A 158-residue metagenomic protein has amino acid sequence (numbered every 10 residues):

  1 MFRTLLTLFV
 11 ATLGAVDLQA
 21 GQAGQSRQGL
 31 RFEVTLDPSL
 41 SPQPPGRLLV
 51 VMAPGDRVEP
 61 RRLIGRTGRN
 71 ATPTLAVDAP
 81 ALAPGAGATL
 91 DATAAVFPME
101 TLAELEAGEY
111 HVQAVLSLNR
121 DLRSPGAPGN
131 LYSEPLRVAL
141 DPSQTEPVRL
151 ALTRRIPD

Functional and structural regions predicted by a protein language model:
L5-A15: Bacterial N-terminal signal peptides
A15-A23: Boundary at the C-terminal end of the N-terminal hydrophobic targeting segment
F32-S41, P54-P60: Short amphipathic, basic-aromatic surface patches that mediate peripheral association with negatively charged
L48-G85: Contiguous segments within soluble domain cores/interaction surfaces
D56-E59, L116-Y132: Short acidic/polar inter-strand loop motif in beta-rich domains
A79-T101: A beta-strand/beta-hairpin structural motif
L105-N119: A short tyrosine-centered beta-strand micro-motif
S124-D158: Short beta-strand elements
